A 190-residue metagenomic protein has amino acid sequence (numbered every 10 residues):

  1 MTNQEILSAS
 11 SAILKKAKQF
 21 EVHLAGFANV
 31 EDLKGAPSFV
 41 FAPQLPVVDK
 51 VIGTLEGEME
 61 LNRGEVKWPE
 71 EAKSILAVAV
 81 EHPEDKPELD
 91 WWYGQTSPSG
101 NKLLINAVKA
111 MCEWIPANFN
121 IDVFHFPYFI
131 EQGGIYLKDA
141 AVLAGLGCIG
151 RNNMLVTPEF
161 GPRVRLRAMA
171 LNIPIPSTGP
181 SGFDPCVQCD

Functional and structural regions predicted by a protein language model:
M1-Y93: Non-catalytic, usually N-terminal nucleic-acid engagement modules in DNA/RNA processing proteins
E84-E88, W92-D190: Catalytic cores of enzyme domains
